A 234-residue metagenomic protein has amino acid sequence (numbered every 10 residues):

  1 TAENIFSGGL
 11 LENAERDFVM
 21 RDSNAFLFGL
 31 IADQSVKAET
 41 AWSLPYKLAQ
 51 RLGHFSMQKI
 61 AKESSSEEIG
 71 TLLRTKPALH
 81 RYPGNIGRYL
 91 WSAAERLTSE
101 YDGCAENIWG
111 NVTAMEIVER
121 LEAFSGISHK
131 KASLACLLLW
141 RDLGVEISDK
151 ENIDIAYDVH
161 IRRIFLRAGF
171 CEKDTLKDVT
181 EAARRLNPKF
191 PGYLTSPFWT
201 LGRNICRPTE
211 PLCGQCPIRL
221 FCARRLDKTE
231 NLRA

Functional and structural regions predicted by a protein language model:
T1-M57, S66-H80, I86: Structure-specific DNA junction-binding interface
T1-R21, N111-E122, H129-A234: C-terminal accessory module of base-excision DNA glycosylases/AP lyases that mediates lesion recognition and DNA
S23, E39-S43, R81, N85-S92 (+4 more regions): Generic recognition of short, well-ordered alpha-helical interface segments
A25-V36, S92-E95, S196-R203: Short, hydrophobic/amphipathic alpha-helical patches that form generic packing surfaces within helical domains
F28-D33, Y46-A49, G70, R74 (+5 more regions): Amphipathic alpha-helical segments within well-ordered protein domains
Q34-S35, K47, R51, R96 (+2 more regions): Active-site catalytic microenvironments for nucleophilic, acid-base chemistry
V36, L52, Y101, S125 (+2 more regions): A broad structural signal for alpha-helix termini and local helix breaks/kinks
R51-W140: Alpha-helical ds-nucleic-acid-binding substructure associated with the helix-hairpin-helix region of base-excision DNA
